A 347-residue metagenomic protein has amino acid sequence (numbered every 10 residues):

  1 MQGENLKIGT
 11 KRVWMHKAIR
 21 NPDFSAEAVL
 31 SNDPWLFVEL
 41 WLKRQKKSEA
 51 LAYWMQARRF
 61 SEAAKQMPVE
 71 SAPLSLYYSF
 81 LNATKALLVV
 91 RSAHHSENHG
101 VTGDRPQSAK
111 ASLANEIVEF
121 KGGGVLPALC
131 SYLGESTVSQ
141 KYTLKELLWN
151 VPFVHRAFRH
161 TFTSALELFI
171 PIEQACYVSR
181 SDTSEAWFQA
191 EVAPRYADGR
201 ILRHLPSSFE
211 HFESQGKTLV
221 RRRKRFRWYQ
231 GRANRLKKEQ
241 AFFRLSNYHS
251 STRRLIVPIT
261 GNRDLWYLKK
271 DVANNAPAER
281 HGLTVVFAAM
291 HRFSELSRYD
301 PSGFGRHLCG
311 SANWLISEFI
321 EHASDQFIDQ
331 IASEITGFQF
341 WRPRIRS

Functional and structural regions predicted by a protein language model:
Q2-S347: Terminal alpha-helical segments
